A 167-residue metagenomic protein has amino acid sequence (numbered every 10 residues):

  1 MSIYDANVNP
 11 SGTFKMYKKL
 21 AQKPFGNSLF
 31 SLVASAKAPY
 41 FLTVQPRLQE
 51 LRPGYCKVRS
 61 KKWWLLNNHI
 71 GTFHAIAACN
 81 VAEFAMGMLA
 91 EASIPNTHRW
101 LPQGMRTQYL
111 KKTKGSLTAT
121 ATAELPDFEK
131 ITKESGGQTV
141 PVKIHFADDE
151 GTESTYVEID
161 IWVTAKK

Functional and structural regions predicted by a protein language model:
M1-K57: Non-catalytic linker/capping segments at the edges of enzyme domains
S2-P24, T113-K114, E124-K167: HotDog/MaoC-like acyl-thioester-processing domains
M16, L65-G87: Hot-dog-fold acyl-thioester-processing enzymes
L42-L48, Q103-Y109, D127-E129: Short structured motifs
V44, G54-C56, L101-M105, G115-L117 (+1 more regions): A generic structural signal for short beta-strands and their flanking turns/coil linkers
K57, G104, Y156-D160: Well-ordered beta-strand positions in beta-sheet-rich domains
K61-W63, T122-P126: Generic short beta-strand segments
L89-E124: Hydrophobic beta-strand-centered segment that forms part of the acyl-chain substrate-binding groove
